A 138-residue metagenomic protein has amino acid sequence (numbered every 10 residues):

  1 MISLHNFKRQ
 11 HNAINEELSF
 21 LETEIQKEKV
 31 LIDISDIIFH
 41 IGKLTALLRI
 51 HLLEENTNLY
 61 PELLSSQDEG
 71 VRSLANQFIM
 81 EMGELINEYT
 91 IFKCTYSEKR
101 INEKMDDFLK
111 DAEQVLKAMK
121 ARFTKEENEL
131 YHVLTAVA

Functional and structural regions predicted by a protein language model:
M1-A138: Small-residue-biased structural context
